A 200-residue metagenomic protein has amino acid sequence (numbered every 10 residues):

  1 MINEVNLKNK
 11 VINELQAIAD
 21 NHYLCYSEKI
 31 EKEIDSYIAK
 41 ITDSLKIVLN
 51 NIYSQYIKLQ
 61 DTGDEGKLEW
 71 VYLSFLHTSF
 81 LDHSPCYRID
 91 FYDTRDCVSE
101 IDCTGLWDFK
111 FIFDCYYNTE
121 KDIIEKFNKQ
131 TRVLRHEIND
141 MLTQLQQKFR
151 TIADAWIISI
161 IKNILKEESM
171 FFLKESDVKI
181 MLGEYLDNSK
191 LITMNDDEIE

Functional and structural regions predicted by a protein language model:
M1-A19, N139-E200: Acidic, proline/glycine-rich low-complexity IDRs
N3-L7, V11, H22, E33 (+9 more regions): Non-membrane alpha-helical secondary structure
A17-L68: Short N-terminal edge-element motif at the start of the domain
L24, E28-E31, R132, H136 (+1 more regions): Generic signal for short, ordered secondary-structure residues within or immediately flanking folded domains
I52-L59, G63, Q130, L134 (+3 more regions): Short secondary-structure junctions and interdomain/linker hinges
Q55-D102: Long amphipathic alpha-helical segments with strong coiled-coil/leucine-zipper propensity
D90, L106-W107, D196-I199: Short intrinsically disordered coil segments
V98-I138: Compact, glycine/acidic-enriched structural inserts
